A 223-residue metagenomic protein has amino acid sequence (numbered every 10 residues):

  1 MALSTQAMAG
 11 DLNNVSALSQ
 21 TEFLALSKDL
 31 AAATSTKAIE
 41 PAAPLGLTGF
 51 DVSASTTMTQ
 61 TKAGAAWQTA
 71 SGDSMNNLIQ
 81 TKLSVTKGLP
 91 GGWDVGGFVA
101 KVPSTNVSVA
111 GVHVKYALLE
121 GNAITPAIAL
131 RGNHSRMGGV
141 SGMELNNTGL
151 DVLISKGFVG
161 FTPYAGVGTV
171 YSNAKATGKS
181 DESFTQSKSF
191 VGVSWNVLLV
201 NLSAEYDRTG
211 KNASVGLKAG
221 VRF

Functional and structural regions predicted by a protein language model:
L3-A9: Sec/Tat signal peptide C-region and signal peptidase I cleavage site
G10-G121: Transmembrane beta-barrel domains of Gram-negative outer membranes and organellar outer membranes
P41-A43, L83-K87, V112-Y116, L150-K156 (+4 more regions): Residues on the lipid-exposed face of transmembrane beta-strands in outer-membrane beta-barrel proteins
G46-T48, N76-T81, T105-A110, E144-T148 (+3 more regions): Residues that define the transmembrane beta-barrel architecture of outer-membrane proteins
L47, P90-G92, L119-T125, F158-F161 (+1 more regions): Outer-membrane beta-barrel channels and translocator barrels
F50-A54, V95, P126-G132, F161-V167 (+3 more regions): Transmembrane beta-strands of outer-membrane beta-barrel proteins
T56-Q60, V99-P103, L118, G132-G138 (+5 more regions): Transmembrane beta-strands of outer-membrane beta-barrel pores
A63-T69, F98, T105-V112, G139-N146 (+2 more regions): Outer-membrane beta-barrel translocator domains and adjoining extracellular loop/strand segments of Gram-negative
